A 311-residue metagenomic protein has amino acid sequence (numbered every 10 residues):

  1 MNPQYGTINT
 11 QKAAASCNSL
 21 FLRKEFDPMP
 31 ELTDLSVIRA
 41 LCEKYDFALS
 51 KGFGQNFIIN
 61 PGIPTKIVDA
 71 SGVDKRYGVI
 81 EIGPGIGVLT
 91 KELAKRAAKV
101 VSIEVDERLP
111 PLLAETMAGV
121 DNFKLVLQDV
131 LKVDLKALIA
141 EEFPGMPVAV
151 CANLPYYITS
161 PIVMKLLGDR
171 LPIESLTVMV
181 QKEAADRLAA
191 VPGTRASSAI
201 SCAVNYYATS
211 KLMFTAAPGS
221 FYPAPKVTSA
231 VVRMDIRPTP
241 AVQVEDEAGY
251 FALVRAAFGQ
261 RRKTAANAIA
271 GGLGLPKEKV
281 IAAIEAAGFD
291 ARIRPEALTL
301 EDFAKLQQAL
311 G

Functional and structural regions predicted by a protein language model:
A13-A256, E285, E296, K305-A309: Catalytic cores of RNA-modifying enzymes
A40, N267, A282: Surface-exposed charge patches
A230, M234-I236, V242-K279, D290 (+1 more regions): An accessory alpha-helical subdomain
L275-G311: RNA substrate-recognition surfaces in RNA-acting enzymes
